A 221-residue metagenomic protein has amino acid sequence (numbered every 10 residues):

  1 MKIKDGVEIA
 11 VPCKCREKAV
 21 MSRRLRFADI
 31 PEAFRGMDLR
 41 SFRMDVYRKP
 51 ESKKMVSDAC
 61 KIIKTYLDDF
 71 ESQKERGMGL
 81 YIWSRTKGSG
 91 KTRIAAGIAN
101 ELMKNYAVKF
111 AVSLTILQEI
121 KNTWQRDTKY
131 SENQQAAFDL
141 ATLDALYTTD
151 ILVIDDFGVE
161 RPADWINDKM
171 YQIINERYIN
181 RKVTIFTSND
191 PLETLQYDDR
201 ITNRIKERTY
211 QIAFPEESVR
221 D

Functional and structural regions predicted by a protein language model:
K4-A19: Cysteine-rich micro-motifs
C15-T65: Charged, amphipathic alpha-helical linker segments immediately N-terminal to NTP-binding catalytic cores
K49-I63, W83-S89, A99-T148: Short glycine-rich substrate-engagement loop in P-loop NTPases that contacts/grips substrate
L67-G77: Phosphate-binding P-loop
E75-A95: Walker A/P-loop nucleotide-binding motif
A99, I116-T123, F157-D221: Replace "adjacent to P-loop NTPase cores in ATP/GTP-dependent enzymes" with "adjacent to NTP-binding cores
Y106-A107, T148-I151, N180-F186: Loop/turn-to-beta-strand initiation segments
